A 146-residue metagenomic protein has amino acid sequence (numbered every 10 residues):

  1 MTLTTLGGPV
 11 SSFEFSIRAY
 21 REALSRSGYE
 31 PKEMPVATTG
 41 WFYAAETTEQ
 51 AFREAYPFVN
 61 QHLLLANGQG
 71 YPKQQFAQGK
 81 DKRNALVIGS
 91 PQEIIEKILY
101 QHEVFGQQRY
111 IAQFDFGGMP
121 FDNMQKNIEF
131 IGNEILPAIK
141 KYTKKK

Functional and structural regions predicted by a protein language model:
M1-K146: Active-site-adjacent structural elements that line small-molecule/cofactor binding pockets in enzymes
